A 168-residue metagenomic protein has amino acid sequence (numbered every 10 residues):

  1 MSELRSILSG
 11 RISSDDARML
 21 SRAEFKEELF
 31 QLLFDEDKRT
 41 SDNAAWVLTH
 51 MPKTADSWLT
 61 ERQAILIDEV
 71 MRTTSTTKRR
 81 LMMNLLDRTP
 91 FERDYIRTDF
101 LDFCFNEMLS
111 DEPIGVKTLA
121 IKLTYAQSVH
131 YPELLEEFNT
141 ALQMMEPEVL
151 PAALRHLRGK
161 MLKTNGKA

Functional and structural regions predicted by a protein language model:
M1-A168: Alpha-helical scaffold domains
